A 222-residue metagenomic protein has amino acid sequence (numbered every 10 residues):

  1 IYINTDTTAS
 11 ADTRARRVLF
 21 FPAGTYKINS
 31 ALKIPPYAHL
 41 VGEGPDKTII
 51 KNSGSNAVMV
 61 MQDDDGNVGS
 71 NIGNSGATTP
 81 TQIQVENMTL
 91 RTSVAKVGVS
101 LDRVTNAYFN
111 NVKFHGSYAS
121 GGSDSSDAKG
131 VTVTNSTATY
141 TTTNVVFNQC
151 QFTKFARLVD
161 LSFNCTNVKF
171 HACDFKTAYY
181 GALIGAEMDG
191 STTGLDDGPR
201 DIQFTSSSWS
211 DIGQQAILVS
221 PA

Functional and structural regions predicted by a protein language model:
I1-H39, E43-G54, T89-L90, V94: N-terminal extracellular ligand-recognition/capping segment immediately after the signal peptide
N4, D102, T139-Y140: Low-complexity intrinsically disordered segments
T8-T13, D65-A77, G122-S125, S136-T139 (+1 more regions): Intrinsically disordered, low-complexity Ser/Thr- and acidic-rich flexible linkers and loops, especially at boundaries
D12-R14, K33, T78, I83 (+1 more regions): Short, surface-exposed loop/turn motifs at beta-strand boundaries within globular domains
V18, A31, N56-V60, Q82 (+8 more regions): Structural detector of coil-to-beta-strand junctions
F21, I28, I34, G42 (+10 more regions): Extracellular beta-strand solenoids
H39-V97, S117-G122: Right-handed parallel beta-helix/beta-spiral solenoid domain characteristic of secreted/periplasmic
E43-K47, T79-T92, T105-Y118, Y140-R157 (+4 more regions): Right-handed parallel beta-helix
